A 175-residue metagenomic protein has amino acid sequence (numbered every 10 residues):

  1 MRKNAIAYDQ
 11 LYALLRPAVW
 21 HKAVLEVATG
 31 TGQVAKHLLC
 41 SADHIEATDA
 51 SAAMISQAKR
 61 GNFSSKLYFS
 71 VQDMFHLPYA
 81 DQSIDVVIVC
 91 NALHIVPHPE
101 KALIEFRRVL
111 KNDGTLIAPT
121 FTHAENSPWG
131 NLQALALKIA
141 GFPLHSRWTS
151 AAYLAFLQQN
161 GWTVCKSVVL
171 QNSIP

Functional and structural regions predicted by a protein language model:
K3-K22: Conserved alpha-helix/loop element of class I SAM-dependent methyltransferases that forms part of the SAM/SAH-binding
L25, T31-H76: Class I SAM-dependent methyltransferase SAM/SAH-binding core
I88: A conserved beta-strand element that flanks and buttresses the S-adenosyl-L-methionine
N91-A92: Short catalytic micro-motifs in class I SAM-dependent methyltransferases
E100-N112: A short glycine-rich, Lys/Arg-flanked "PGG" loop and its adjoining helix->strand segment in the class I
I117-A140: Conserved class I S-adenosyl-L-methionine
H145-N160: Short alpha-helix
W162-N172: Conserved S-adenosyl-L-methionine
